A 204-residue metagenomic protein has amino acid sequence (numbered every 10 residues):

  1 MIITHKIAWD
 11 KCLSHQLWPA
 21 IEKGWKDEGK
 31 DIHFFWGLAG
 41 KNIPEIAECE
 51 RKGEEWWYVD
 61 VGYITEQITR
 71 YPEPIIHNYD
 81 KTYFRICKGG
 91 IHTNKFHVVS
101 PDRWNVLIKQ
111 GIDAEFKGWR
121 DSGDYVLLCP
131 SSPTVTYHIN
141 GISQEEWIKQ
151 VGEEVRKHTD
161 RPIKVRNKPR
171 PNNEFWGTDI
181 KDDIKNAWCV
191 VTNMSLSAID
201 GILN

Functional and structural regions predicted by a protein language model:
M1, W25-I32, C49-G53, K117-G123 (+3 more regions): Flexible, charged surface loops at secondary-structure boundaries
M1-P44, T134-V135: N-terminal pre-catalytic "stem/leader" segment of glycosyltransferase-like enzymes
K6, E28, V59, R166-K168: Conserved beta-strand termini and adjacent loop/short-helix elements that scaffold enzyme active sites in alpha/beta
A8-D10, L38-K41, G62-T65, S131-V135 (+2 more regions): Short, solvent-exposed loop/turn segments at secondary-structure junctions
K26, R156, R161-N204: Donor nucleotide-activated moiety binding/catalytic core segment of transferases that use nucleotide-activated donors
K26-D60, P74, N186-N193: Short, well-ordered secondary-structure micro-motifs within conserved domains or adaptor modules
V59-V126, P130-H138: A nucleotide-sugar donor-handling region in carbohydrate enzymes
W119-N172: Conserved catalytic-core segment of nucleotide-activated headgroup transferases in glycan assembly
